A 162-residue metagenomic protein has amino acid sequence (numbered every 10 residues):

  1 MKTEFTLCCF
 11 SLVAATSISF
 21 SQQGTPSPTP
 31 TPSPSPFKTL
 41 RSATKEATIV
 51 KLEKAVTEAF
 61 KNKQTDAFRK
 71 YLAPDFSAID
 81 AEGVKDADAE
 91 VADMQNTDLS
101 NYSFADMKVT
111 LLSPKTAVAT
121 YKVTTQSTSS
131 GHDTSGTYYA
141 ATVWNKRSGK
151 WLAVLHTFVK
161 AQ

Functional and structural regions predicted by a protein language model:
M1-C9: Bacterial N-terminal signal peptides that target proteins for export
C8-S17: Bacterial N-terminal signal peptides
Q22-K70, P74: Short, low-complexity N-terminal intrinsically disordered segments enriched in polar/charged residues
F60, L72, V123-T125, T157-K160: Short beta-strand segments enriched in hydrophobic/aromatic residues within well-folded beta-rich domains
R69-A105: Short solvent-exposed beta->alpha transition segments
S77, G83-K85, T125-S127, V159-Q162: Solvent-exposed loop/turn segments at secondary-structure junctions within structured extracellular/periplasmic domains
D93-T134: Surface-exposed, charged secondary-structure patches
T137-Q162: Short beta-strand edge/turn micro-motifs at domain boundaries
